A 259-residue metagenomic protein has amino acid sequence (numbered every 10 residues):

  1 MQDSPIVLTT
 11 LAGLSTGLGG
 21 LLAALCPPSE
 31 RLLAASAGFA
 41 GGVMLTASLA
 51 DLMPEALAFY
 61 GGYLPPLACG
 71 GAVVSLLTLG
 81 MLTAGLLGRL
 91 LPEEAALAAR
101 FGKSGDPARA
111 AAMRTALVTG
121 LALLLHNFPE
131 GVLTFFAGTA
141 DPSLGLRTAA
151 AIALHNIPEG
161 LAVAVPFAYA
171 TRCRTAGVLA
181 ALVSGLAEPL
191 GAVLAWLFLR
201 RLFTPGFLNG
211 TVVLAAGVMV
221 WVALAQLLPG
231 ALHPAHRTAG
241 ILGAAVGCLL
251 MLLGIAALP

Functional and structural regions predicted by a protein language model:
M1-P259: Intrinsically disordered, metal-sensing/regulatory segments
